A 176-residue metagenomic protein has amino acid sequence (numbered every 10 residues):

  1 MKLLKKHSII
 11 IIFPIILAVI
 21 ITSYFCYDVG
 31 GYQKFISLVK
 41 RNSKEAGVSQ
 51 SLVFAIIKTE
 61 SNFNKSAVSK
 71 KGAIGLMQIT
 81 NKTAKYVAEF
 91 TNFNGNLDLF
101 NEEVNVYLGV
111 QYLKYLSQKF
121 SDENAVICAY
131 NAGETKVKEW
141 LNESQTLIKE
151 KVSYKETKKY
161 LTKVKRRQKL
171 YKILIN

Functional and structural regions predicted by a protein language model:
M1-K5: N-terminal Lys/Arg-rich, disordered targeting/topogenic segments
I12, I16-K65, R167, L174-I175: Export/targeting segments at the very N-terminus of extracytoplasmic proteins
C26-V29, R41-N42, K65-I74, F93-E102 (+2 more regions): Second-shell loop/turn segments in exported
L52-F54, L97, F120-A129, N176: Surface-exposed patches in mature extracellular/periplasmic domains of secreted proteins
K58, K85, Q111-Q118: Short glycine/serine- and small hydrophobic-enriched flexible loop segments
K71-N92, L108-G109, E134, W140 (+1 more regions): Substrate-binding/active-site groove segments that recognize and process beta-1,4-linked N-acetyl-hexosamine
A125-N176: Catalytic and substrate-binding regions of cell-wall glycan-acting enzymes that process beta-1,4-linked
